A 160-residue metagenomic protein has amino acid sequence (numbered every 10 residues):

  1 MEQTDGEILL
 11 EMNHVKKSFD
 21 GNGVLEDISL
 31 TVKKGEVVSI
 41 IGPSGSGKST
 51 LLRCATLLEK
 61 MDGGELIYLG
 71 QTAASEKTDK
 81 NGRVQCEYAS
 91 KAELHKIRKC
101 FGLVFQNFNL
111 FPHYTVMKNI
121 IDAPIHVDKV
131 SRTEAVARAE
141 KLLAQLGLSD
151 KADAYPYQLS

Functional and structural regions predicted by a protein language model:
M1-K16: ABC-family P-loop ATPase nucleotide-binding domain
I41-P43: The feature captures the beta-strand-to-loop junction immediately N-terminal to the Walker
T56: Helix-to-loop junction immediately C-terminal to a conserved catalytic motif
Q71-S75, N81-Y88, R132-K151: Conserved ABC ATPase "signature" region
Y114-D122: Short coil-to-helix segment of the ABC ATPase nucleotide-binding domain corresponding to the Q-loop/switch region
A154-S160: Conserved ABC ATPase signature
